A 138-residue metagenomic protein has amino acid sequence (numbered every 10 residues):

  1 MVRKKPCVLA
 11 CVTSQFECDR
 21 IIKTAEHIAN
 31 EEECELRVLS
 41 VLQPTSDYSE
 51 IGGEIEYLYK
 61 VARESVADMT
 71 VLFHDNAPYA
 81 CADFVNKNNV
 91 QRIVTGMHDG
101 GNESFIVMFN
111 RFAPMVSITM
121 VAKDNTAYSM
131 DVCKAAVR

Functional and structural regions predicted by a protein language model:
M1-C18, R92, M97, A113-R138: Intrinsically disordered or low-complexity boundary/linker segments at protein termini and domain junctions
M1-G52, A62-R63, N88: Small/aliphatic-rich secondary-structure junction motif
I21, E54, A77-P78, N102-F105: Amphipathic coiled-coil/heptad-repeat helices and related helical stalk/stem segments that mediate oligomerization
K23-A25, A80-F84, F105-M108: A short acidic, amphipathic alpha-helical/loop segment
E32-E35, S65-V66, R111-M120: Structural alpha-beta junctions
T45-I51, G101-E103, Y128-S129: Short, charged/polar "capping" segments at the starts of alpha-helices and the immediately preceding loops
G52-V61, S104-A113: Short, aromatic/basic amphipathic alpha-helical patches
S65-I93, D99-G101, M120, A127 (+1 more regions): Structural beta-alpha unit
